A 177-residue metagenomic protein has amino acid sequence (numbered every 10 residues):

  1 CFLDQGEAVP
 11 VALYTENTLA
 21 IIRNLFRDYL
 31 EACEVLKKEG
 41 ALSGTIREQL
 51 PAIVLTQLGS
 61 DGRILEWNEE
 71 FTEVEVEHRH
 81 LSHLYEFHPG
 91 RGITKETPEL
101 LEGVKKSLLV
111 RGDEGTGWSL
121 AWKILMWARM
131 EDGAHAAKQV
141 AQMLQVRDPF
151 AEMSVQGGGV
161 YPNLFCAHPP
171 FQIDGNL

Functional and structural regions predicted by a protein language model:
C1-P10: Catalytic cores of eukaryotic secretory-pathway lumenal/extracellular enzymes that build and remodel glycoconjugates
T15-L177: Active-site core of glycosidic bond-cleaving carbohydrate-active enzymes
